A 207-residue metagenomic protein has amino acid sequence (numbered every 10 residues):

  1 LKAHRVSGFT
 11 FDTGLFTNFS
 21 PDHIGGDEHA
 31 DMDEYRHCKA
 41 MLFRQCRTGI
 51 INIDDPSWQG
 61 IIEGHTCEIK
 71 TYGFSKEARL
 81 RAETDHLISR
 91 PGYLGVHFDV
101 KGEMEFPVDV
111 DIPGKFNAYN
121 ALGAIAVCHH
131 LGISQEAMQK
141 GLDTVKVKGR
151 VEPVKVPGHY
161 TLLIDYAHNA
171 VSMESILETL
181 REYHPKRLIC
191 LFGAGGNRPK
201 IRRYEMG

Functional and structural regions predicted by a protein language model:
L1, A118-Y119, A170-E174, K200-I201: Short glycine/serine/threonine-rich phosphate/pyrophosphate-binding segments that cradle anionic phosphate groups
K2-S7, V171-R181: Switch II of P-loop NTPase G domains
K2-T161, P185-K186: Acidic, Mg2+-coordinating active-site environments of NTP-dependent enzymes
P21, D55, A167-N169, G196: Short, glycine/acidic-enriched loop or turn micro-motifs at the edges of active sites
I51, I164, F192: Active-site flanking residues adjacent to catalytic metal/cofactor-binding acidic residues
F98-V100, D165, M206: Generic low-polarity alpha-helical segments
V147, E174-G207: Active-site beta-alpha connecting loops in nucleotide-dependent enzymes
V147-G149, I164-S175: Glycine-rich phosphate/pyrophosphate-binding beta-alpha loops
